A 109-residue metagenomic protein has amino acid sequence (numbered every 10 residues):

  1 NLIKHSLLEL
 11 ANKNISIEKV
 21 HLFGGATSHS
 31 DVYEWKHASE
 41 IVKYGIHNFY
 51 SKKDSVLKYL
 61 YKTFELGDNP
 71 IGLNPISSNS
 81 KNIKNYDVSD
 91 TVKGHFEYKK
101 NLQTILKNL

Functional and structural regions predicted by a protein language model:
N1-I71: Serine-dependent carboxylesterase/thioesterase catalytic core of lipase-like alpha/beta-hydrolase/SGNH enzymes
L57-L109: C-terminal catalytic-base region of ester-bond hydrolases, centering on the histidine of the charge-relay
